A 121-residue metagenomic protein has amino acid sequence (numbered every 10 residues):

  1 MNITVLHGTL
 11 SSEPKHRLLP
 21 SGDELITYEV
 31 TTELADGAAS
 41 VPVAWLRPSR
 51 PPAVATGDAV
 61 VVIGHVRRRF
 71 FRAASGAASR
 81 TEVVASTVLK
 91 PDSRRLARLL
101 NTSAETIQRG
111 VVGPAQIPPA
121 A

Functional and structural regions predicted by a protein language model:
M1-A121: Single-stranded nucleic acid-binding surfaces, predominantly the OB-fold ssDNA-binding core
